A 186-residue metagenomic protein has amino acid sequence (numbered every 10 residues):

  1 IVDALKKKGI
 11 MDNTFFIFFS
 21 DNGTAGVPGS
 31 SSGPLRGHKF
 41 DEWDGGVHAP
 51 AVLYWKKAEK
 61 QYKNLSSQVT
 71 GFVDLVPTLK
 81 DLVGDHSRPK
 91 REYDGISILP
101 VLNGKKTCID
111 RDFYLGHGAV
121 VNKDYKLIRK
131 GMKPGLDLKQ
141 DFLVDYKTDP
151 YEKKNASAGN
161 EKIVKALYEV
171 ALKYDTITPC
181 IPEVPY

Functional and structural regions predicted by a protein language model:
V2-A58: Histidine-centered active-site microenvironments of extracellular/periplasmic hydrolases and transferases
V2-K6, V76-K80, L99, N103 (+4 more regions): Non-transmembrane alpha-helical segments in soluble domains of secreted/periplasmic/extracellular proteins
T24-D44, E59-N64, Q68, V73-K147 (+1 more regions): C-terminal cap/loop subdomain of S1 sulfatases and analogous C-terminal strand-loop tails that border
M132-K133, A156-A158: Residue-level structural signal for beta-strand termini and adjacent loop
N160-Y186: In a subset of proteins, long, contiguous C-terminal domains/tails are tracked
